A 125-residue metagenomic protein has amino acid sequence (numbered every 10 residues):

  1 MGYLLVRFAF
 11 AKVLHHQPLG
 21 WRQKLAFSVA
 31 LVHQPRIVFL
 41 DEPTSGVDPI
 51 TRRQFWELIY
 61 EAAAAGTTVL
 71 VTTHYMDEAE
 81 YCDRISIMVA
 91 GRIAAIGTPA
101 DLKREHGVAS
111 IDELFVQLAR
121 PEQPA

Functional and structural regions predicted by a protein language model:
Q34: Conserved catalytic motifs of ABC-family nucleotide-binding domains
V38-D41: Catalytic Walker B motif of ABC-type/P-loop ATPase nucleotide-binding domains
P49-T51: Helix N-cap at the start of a conserved alpha-helix in ABC-type nucleotide-binding domains
R53-A65: Helical segment within the ABC ATPase nucleotide-binding domain
T67-H74: Conserved H-loop
I96-G97: ABC ATPase "signature
